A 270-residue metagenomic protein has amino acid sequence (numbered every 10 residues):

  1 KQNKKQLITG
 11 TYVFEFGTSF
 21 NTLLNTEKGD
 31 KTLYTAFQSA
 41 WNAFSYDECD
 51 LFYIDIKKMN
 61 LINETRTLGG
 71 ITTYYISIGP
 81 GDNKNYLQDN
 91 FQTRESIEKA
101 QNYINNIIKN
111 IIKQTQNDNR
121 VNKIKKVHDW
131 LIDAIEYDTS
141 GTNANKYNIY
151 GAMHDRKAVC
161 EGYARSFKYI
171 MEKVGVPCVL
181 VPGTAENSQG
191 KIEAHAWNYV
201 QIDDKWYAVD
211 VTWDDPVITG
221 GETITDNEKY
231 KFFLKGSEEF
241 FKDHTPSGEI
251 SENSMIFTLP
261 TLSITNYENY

Functional and structural regions predicted by a protein language model:
K1-N119, E239-Y270: N-terminal accessory/pre-domain segments preceding catalytic cores
A36, K123, R156, I192-A194: Generic hydrophobic secondary-structure packing signal
D55, N148-I149, K235-S237: Short, solvent-exposed coil/turn linker segments
Y75-I78, Y150-G151, D155-K157, K205-V211: Short, well-ordered strand-loop elements centered on a beta-strand within folded domains, enriched for acidic residues
F91, A144-A158, G162-Y169: Conserved active-site-adjacent core of cysteine acyl-enzyme catalytic domains
T93-A152: Secondary-structure boundary elements
I97, N117, M153, K157-C160 (+2 more regions): Flexible, glycine- and charge-enriched loops at secondary-structure boundaries
G162-E239: Hydrophobic/aromatic-rich core segments of domains that either
